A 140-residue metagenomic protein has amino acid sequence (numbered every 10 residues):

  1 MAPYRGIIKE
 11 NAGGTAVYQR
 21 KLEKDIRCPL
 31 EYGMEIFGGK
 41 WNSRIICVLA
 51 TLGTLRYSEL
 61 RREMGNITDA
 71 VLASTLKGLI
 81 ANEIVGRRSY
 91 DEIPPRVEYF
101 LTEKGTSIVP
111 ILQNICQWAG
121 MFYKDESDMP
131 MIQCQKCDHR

Functional and structural regions predicted by a protein language model:
M1-D25, A81, G86, E103-R140: C-terminal regulatory/oligomerization modules of transcriptional regulators
K24, C28-V71, E98: N-terminal helix-turn-helix DNA-binding core of bacterial DNA-binding proteins
C28, I93-P94, V109: Hydrophobic alpha-helix-in-membranes signature
P29, S74, R87: Short Gly/charged-rich anion-binding patches and loops
R44, V48, S74, P110 (+1 more regions): Residue-level signal for well-ordered alpha-helical scaffold segments within enzymatic catalytic domains
L72, L76-L79: Basic amphipathic alpha-helical segments that dock to polyanions
I80-F100: Beta-hairpin "wing" of winged helix-turn-helix
